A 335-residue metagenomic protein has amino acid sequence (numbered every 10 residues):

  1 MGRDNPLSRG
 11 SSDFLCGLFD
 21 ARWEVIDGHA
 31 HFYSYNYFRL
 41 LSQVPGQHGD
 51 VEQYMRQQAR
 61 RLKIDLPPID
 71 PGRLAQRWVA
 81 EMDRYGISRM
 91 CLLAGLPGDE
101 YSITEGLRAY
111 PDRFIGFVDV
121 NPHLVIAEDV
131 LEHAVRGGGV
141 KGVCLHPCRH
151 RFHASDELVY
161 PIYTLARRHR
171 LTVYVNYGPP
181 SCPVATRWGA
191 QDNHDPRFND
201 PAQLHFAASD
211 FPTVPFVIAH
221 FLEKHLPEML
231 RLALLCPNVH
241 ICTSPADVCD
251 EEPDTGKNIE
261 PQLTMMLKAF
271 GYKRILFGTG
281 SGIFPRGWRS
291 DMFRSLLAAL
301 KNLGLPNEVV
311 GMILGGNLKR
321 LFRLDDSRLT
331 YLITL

Functional and structural regions predicted by a protein language model:
M1-G28, Y35-R84, R89, M265 (+2 more regions): Mid-to-C-terminal alpha-helical segments outside catalytic/metal-binding sites
G2-S8, K141-G142, S155-L276, Y331-L335: Catalytic pocket-lining loop regions of alpha/beta-barrel enzymes, especially the amidohydrolase/enolase/GH5 lineages
V25-G28, L92-L93, F117-V118, C144 (+3 more regions): Active-site neighborhood of phospho(di)ester-bond hydrolases with catalytic His/Asp-centered motifs
H29, M82, V143, A166 (+5 more regions): Conserved, mostly hydrophobic/aromatic
H29-Y35, N176, H220: Histidine-centered divalent metal-coordination motifs
P68-P71, L92-Y101, N121-A127, H150-S155 (+3 more regions): Acidic-and-aromatic substrate-binding clefts and catalytic sites of carbohydrate-active enzymes
R77-E81, S102-G106, V130-A134, L158-I162 (+4 more regions): A general structural detector for well-ordered alpha-helical segments in enzyme core domains, enriched
S88-R89, L96-R187, N193-D195, H240: Active-site gating/metal-coordination segments in enzymes
